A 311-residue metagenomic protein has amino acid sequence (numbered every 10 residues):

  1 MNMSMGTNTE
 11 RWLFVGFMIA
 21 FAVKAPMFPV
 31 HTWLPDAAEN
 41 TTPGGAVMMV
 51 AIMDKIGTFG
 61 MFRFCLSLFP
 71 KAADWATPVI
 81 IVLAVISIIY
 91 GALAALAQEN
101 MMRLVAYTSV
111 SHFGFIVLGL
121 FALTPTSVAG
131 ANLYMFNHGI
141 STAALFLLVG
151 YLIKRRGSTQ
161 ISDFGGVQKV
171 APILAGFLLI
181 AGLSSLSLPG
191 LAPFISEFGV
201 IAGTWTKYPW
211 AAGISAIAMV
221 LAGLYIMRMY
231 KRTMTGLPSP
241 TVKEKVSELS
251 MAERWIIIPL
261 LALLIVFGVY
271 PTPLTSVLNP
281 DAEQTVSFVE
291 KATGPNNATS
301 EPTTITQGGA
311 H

Functional and structural regions predicted by a protein language model:
M1-R232: Hydrophobic transmembrane alpha-helices and their helix-loop junctions in integral membrane proteins
T41, A171-L174, I226-H311: Cytoplasmic/organellar membrane-interface segments at the starts of transmembrane helices in multi-pass inner-membrane
